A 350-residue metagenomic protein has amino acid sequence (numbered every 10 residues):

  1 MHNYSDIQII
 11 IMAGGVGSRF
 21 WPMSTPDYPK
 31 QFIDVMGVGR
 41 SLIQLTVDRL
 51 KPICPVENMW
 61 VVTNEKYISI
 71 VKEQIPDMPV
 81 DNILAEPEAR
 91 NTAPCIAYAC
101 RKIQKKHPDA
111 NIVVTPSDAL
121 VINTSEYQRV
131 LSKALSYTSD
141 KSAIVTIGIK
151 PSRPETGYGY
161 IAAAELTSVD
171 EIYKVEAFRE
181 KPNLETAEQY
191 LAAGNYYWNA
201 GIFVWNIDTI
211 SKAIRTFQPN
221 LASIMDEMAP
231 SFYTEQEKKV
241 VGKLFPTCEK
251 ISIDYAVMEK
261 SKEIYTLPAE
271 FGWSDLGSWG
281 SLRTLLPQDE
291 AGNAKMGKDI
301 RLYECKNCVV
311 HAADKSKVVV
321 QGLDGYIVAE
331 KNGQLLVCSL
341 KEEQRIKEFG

Functional and structural regions predicted by a protein language model:
M1-D6, I207-G350: Left-handed beta-helix
M1-I11, R19-P26, G37-P116, I122-S132: Conserved N-terminal catalytic core of the sugar/cofactor nucleotidyltransferase
I11-A13, V62, V113-P116, T146-K150 (+3 more regions): Short beta-strand segments
I43, A99, D118, I161 (+3 more regions): Residue-level signal for inorganic ion chemistry
V61, L84-A85, V114, V145-I147 (+2 more regions): General beta-strand structural signal in soluble alpha/beta enzymes
T124-F245, Y265, K315, L340: Conserved core of the sugar-phosphate nucleotidyltransferase
